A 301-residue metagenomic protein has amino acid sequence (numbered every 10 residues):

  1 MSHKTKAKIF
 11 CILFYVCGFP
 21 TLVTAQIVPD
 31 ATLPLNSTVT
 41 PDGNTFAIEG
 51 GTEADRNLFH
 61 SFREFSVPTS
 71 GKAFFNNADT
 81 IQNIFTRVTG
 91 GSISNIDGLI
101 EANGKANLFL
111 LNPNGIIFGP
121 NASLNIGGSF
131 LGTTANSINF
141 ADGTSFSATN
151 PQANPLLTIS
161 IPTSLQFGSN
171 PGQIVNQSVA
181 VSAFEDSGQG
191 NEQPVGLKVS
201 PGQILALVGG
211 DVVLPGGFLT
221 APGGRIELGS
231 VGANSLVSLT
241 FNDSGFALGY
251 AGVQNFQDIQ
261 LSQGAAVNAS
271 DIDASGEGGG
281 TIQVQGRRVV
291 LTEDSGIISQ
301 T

Functional and structural regions predicted by a protein language model:
S2-T301: Extracellular and secretory-pathway beta-repeat/beta-biased strand scaffolds
